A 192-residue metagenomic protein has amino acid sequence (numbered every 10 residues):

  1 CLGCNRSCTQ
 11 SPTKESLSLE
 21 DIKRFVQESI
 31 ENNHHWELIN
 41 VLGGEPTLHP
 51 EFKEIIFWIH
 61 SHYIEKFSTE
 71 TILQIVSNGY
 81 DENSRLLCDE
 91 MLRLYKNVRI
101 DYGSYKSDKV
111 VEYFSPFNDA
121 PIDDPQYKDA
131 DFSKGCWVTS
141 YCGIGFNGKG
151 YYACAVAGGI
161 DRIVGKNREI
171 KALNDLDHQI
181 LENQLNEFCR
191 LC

Functional and structural regions predicted by a protein language model:
L2-I75: Conserved alpha-helical substructure of the radical SAM core
T9-Q10, P46-T47, Y80-E82, S107 (+3 more regions): Short, solvent-exposed loop/turn segments at secondary-structure junctions
N40-L42, Q74-N78, D101-G103, G145: A cross-family glycoside hydrolase active-site/sugar-binding cleft signature
N83-L92: Catalytic cores of alpha/beta
R85, D108-S115: Short, charged, surface-exposed secondary-structure boundary motifs
Y95-K109: Non-cysteine beta-strand/loop elements that form the S-adenosyl-L-methionine
E112-Y127: Short, positively charged
Q126-C192: Accessory C-terminal segments flanking Radical SAM cores
